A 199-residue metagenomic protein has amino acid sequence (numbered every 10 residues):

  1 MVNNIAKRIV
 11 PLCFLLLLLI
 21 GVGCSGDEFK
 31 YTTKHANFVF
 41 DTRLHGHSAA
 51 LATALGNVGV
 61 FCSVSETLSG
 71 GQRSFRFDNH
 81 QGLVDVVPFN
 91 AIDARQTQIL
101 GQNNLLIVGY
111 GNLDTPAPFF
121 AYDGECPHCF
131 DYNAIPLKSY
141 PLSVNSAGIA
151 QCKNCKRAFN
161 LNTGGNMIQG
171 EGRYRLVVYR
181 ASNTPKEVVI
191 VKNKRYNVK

Functional and structural regions predicted by a protein language model:
M1-C13: Bacterial N-terminal signal peptides that target proteins for export
L17-L18, F119, N145-G148: Residue-level signal for mature regions of secreted extracellular proteins and peptides
L19-G23: C-terminal motif of bacterial Sec signal peptides marking the signal peptidase cleavage site
E28-P141, V177-K199: N-terminal pre-ligand scaffold of iron-sulfur
C129, C155-K156: Short Cys/His-rich metal-coordination motifs, predominantly Zn2+-binding knuckles/fingers
P136-Y140, N145-C155: An exposed acidic His-Trp-rich patch
A147-A150, F159-K194: Polybasic, low-complexity binding patches
